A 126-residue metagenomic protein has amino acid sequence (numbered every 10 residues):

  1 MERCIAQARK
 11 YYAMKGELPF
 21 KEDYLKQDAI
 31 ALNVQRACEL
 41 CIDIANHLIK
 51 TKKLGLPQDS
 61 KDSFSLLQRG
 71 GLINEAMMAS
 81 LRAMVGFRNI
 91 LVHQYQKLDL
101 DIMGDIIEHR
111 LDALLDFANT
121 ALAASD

Functional and structural regions predicted by a protein language model:
M1-D126: Solvent-exposed interaction patches of small proteins and small membrane subunits
